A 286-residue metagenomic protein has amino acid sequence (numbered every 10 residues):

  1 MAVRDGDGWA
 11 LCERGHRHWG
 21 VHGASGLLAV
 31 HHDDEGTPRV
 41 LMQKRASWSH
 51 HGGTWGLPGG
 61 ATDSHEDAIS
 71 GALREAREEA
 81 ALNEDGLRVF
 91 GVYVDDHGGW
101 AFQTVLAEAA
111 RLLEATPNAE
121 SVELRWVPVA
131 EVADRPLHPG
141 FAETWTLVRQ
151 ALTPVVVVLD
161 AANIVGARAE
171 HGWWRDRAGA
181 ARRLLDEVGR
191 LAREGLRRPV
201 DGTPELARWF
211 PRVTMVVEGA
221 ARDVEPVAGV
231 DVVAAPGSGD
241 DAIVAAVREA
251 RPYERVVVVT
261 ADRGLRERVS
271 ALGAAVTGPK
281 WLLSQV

Functional and structural regions predicted by a protein language model:
M1-D34: Acidic, metal-coordinating catalytic segment for phosphate/diphosphate chemistry, firing primarily on the Nudix
G23-S25, P38, F102-Q103, V122 (+1 more regions): Change "...and in nucleic-acid phosphodiester-cleaving endonucleases..." to "...and in nucleic-acid processing enzymes
L28, A46, A130, A162 (+1 more regions): Anionic group-transfer/hydrolysis microenvironments
A29-H31, T146-V155: Short amphipathic alpha-helices and their capping/turn segments at secondary-structure boundaries
S49-G53: A conserved beta-turn-beta hairpin within the catalytic core of GNAT-like acetyltransferases that forms part
W55-H65, G172-W174: Short histidine-centered catalytic/ligand-binding loop motif
A61-A151: Unchanged
P154-L159, N163-V286: Nuclease catalytic cores that cleave nucleic-acid phosphodiester bonds, predominantly acidic two-metal-ion
